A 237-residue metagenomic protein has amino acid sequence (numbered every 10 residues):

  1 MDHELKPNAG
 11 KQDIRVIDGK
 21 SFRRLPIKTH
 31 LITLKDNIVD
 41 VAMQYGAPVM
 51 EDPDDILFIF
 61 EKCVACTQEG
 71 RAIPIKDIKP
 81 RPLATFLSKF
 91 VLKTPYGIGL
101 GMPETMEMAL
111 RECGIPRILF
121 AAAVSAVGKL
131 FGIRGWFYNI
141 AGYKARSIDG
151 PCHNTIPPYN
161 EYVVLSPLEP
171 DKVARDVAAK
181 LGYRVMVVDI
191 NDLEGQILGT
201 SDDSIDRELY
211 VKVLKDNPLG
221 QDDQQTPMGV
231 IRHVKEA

Functional and structural regions predicted by a protein language model:
D2-A237: N-terminal and secondary-structure boundary signal
